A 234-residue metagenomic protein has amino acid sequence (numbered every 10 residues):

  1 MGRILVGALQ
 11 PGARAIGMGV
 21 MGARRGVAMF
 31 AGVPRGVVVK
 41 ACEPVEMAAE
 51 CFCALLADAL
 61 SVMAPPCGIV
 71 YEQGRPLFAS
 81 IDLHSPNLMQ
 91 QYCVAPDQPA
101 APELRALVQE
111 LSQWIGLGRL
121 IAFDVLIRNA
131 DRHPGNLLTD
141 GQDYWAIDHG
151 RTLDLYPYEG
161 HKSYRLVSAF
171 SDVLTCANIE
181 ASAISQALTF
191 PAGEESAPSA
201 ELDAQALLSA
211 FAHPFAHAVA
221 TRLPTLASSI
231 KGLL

Functional and structural regions predicted by a protein language model:
M1-V94, D124-V125, N129: Conserved ATP-binding subdomain of kinase catalytic cores across diverse folds
G22-V27, A95, A106-L107, E195-P198: Short hydrophobic/aromatic-rich motifs at helix boundaries and adjacent loops
L56-L60, D97-P102, Y164-S168: Short, low-complexity, polar/charged sequence segments that are solvent-exposed and flexible
G68-E72, L111, L174-A181: Short C-terminal domain-edge/linker segments immediately following a structured domain
L88-L107: Charged, glycine/proline-rich intrinsically disordered loops and linkers
P102-Y158: Conserved kinase catalytic-core segment
D143-L234: C-terminal catalytic region of ATP-dependent kinase domains
